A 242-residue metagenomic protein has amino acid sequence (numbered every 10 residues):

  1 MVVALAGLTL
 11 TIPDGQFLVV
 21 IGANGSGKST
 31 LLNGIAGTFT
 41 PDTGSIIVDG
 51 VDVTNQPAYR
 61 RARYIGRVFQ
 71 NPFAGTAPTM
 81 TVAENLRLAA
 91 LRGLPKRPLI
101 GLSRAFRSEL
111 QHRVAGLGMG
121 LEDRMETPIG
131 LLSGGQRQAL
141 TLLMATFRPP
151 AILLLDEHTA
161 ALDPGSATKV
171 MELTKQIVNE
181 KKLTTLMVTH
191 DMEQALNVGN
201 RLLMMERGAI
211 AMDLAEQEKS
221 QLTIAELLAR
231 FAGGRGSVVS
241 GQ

Functional and structural regions predicted by a protein language model:
I21-A23: The feature captures the beta-strand-to-loop junction immediately N-terminal to the Walker
A36: Helix-to-loop junction immediately C-terminal to a conserved catalytic motif
G44-V51, M212-L214: Conserved ABC transporter NBD signature motif
D52-G66, A74, K96-S103, S220-A225: ABC ATPase NBD coupling module
F147-A151: A short, proline-enriched helix->beta-strand linker immediately N-terminal to the Walker B motif in ABC-type P-loop
L153-D156: Catalytic Walker B motif of ABC-type/P-loop ATPase nucleotide-binding domains
T189-H190: H-loop/switch region of ABC-family ATPase nucleotide-binding domains
A209-G233: Conserved beta-strand-loop-alpha-helix hinge in the C-terminal portion of ABC ATPase nucleotide-binding domains
